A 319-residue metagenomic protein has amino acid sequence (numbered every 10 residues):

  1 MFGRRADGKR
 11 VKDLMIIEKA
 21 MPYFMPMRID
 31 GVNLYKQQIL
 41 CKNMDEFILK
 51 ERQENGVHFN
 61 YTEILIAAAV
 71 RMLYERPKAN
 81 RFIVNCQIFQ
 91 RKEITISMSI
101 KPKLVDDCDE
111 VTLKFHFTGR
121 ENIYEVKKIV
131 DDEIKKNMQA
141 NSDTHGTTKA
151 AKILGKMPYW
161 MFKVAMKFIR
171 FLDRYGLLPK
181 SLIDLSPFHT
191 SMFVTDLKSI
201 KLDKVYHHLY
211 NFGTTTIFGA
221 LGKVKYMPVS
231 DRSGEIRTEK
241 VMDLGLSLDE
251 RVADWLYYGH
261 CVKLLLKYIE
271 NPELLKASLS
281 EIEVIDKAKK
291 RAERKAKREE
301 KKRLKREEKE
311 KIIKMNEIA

Functional and structural regions predicted by a protein language model:
M1-A319: C-terminal catalytic/motor cores of large multi-domain enzyme assemblies
